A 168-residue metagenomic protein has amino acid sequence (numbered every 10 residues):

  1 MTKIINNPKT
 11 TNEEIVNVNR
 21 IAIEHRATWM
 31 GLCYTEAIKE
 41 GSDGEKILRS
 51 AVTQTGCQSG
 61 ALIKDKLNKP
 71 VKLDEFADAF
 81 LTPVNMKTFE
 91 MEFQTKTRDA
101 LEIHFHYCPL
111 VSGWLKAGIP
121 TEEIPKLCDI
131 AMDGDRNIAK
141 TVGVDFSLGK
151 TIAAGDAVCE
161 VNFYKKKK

Functional and structural regions predicted by a protein language model:
M1-E102, Y107-D129, D145-V158, Y164-K168: N-terminal accessory segment detector
K126-A139: A conserved amphipathic terminal alpha-helix motif
